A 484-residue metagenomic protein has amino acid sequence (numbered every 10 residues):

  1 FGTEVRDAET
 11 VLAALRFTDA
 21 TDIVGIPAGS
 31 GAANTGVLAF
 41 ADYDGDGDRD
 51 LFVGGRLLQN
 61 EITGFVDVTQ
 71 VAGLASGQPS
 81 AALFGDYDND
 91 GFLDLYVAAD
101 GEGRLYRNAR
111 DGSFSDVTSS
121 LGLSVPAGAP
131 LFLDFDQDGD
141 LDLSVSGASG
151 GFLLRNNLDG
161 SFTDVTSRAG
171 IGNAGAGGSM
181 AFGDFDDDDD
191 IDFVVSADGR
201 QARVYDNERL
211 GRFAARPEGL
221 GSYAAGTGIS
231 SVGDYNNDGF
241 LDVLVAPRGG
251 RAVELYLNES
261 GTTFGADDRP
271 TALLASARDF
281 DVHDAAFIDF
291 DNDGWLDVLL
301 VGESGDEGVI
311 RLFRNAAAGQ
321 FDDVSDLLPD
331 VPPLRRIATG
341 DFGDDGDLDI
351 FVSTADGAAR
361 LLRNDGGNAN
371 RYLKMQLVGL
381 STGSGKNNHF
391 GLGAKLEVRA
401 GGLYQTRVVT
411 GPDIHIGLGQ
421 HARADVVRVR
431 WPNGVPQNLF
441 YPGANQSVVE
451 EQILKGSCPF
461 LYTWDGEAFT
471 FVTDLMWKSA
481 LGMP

Functional and structural regions predicted by a protein language model:
F1, A266, S325-A338, D344-P484: Gly/Ser/Thr/Pro-enriched helix-cap/hinge segments flanking short amphipathic alpha-helices
G2-A33, Q59-G77, R107-V125, R155-G175 (+7 more regions): Blade-edge motifs of beta-propeller repeat domains
V24-V53: Beta-strand-rich domains and repeat architectures in extracellular enzymes and scaffolds, especially beta-propellers
T35-G45, S80-N89, G128-Q137, G177-D187 (+4 more regions): Beta-propeller blade termini
A41, G85, A98, L133 (+10 more regions): Surface-exposed loop and edge beta-strand positions of immunoglobulin-like domains
D48-G54, L95-A99, L143-G147, D192-A197 (+4 more regions): Hydrophobic beta-strand segments that make up the repeating blades of beta-propeller and related beta-repeat
E102, G150, R200, G249-R251 (+2 more regions): Short glycine/acidic-enriched loop and turn motifs that connect beta-strands
V125-L154, D164-T166, G172-R203, A224-G233 (+1 more regions): Solenoidal tandem-repeat scaffolds enriched in leucines and small polar residues
